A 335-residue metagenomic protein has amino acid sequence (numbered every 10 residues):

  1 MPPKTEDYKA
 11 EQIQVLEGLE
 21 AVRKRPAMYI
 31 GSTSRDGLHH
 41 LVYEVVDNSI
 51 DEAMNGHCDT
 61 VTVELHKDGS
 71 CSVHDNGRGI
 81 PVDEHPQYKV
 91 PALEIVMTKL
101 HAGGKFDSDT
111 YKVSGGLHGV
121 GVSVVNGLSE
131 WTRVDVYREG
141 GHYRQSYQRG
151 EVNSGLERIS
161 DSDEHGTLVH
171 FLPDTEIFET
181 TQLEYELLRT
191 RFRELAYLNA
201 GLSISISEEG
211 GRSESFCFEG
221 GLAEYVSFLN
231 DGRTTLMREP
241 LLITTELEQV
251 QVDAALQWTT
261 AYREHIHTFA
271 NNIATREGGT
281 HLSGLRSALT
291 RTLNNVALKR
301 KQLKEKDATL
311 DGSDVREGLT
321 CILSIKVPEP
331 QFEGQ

Functional and structural regions predicted by a protein language model:
M1-V46, I95: Bergerat-fold GHKL ATPase/HATPase_c domain
P2-E11, G69-P86, A92, G103-F228: GHKL-type ATPase core
A21-K24, M28, D51, N55 (+3 more regions): Conserved helix-loop functional segments at active or binding sites
M28-G37, P81-Q87, F178, I273-E277: Flexible beta-alpha connector loops of hexameric P-loop NTPases
D36-T60, G121-L128: Conserved ATP-binding N-box helix of the HATPase_c
T60-K67: Short beta-strand/loop element within the Bergerat-fold HATPase_c
E186, R193-L195, G201, S205-Q335: GHKL/Histidine-kinase-like ATPase module
